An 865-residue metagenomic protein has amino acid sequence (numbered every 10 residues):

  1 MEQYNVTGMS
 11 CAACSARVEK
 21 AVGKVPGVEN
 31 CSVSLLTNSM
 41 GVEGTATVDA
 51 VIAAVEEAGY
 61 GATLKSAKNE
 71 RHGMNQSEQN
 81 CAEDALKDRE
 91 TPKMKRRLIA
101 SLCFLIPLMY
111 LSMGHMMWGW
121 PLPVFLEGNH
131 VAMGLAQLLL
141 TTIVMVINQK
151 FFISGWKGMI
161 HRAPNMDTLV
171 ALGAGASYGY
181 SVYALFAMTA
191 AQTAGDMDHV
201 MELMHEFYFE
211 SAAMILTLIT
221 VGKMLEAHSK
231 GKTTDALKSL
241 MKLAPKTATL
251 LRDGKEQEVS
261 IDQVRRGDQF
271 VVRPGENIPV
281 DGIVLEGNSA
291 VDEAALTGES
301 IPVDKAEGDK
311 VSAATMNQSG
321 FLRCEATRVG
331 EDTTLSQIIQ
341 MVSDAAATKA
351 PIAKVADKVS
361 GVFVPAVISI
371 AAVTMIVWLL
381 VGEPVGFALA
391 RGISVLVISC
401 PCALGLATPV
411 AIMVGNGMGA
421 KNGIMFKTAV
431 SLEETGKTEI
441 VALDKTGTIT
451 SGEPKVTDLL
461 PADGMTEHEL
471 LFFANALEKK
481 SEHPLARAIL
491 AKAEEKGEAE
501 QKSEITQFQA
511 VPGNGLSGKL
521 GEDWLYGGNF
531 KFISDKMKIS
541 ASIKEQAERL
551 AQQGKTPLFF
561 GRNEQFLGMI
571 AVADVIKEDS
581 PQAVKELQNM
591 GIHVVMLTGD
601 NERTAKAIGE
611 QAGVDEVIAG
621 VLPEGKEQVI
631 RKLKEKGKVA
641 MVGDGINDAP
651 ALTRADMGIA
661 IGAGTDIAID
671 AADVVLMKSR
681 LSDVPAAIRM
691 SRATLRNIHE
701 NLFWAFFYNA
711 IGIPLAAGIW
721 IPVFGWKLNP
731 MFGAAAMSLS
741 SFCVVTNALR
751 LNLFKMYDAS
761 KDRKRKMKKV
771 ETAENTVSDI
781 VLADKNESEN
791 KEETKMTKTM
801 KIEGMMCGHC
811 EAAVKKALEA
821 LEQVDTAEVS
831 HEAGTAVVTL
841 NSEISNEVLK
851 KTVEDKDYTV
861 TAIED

Functional and structural regions predicted by a protein language model:
M1-A132, K255-E256, Q340-T348, K755-D865: Flexible metal-binding regulatory segments at protein termini and peripheral loops
A16, P274, T348, T438 (+6 more regions): Conserved ATP-binding TGD loop and adjacent catalytic N/P-domain core of P-type ATPases
P26-E43, V48-D49, E206-F207, K238-D332 (+2 more regions): Conserved cytosolic catalytic loops of P-type ATPases
K93-T247, K358, L459, G725-P730 (+2 more regions): Transmembrane helix-loop-helix hairpins at the membrane interface
R96, T315, E439-L443, I449-E482 (+3 more regions): ATP-driven catalytic headpiece of P-type ATPases
M117-V131, I160, G179, M418 (+9 more regions): Membrane-embedded alpha-helical bundles of multi-pass transporters
T142-F151, G158-H161, G175, S211-L240 (+5 more regions): Hydrophobic alpha-helical transmembrane segments
M188, M197-V200, A213-P274, K305 (+6 more regions): Juxtamembrane coupling segments of multi-pass membrane pumps/enzymes
